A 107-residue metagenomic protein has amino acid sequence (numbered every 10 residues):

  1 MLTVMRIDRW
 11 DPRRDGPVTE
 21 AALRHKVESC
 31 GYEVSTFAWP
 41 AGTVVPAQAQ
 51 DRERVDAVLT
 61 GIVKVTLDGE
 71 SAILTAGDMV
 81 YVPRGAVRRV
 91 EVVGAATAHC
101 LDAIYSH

Functional and structural regions predicted by a protein language model:
M1-T36: A short, N-terminal "cap"/entry segment at the start of jelly-roll beta-barrel domains of the cupin/DSBH fold
E20, E33-Q50: Conserved short histidine dyad/triad with adjacent acidic residue
R24-K26, V44-Q50, E91-V93: Short histidine-centered beta-strand/loop micro-motifs that create catalytic or ligand/metal-coordination sites
W39, Q50-V65: Short, conserved beta-strand element in jelly-roll/cupin
L67, M79, H99-L101: Anionic, Ser/Thr-rich low-complexity intrinsically disordered regions
G69-R84: Short acidic-glycine-tyrosine-enriched beta hairpin
R84-H107: Ligand-binding loop in jelly-roll beta-barrel domains
